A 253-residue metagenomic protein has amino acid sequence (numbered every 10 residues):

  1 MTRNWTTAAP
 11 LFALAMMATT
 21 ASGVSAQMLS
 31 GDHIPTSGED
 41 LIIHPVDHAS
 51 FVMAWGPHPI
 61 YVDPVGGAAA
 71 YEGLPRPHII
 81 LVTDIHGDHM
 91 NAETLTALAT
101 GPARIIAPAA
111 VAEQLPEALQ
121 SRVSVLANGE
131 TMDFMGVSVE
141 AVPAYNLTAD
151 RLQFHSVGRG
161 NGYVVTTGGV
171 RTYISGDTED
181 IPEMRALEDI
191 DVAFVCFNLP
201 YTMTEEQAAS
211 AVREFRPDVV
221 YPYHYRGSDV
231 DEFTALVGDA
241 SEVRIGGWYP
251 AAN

Functional and structural regions predicted by a protein language model:
M1-L11: Bacterial N-terminal signal peptides that target proteins for export
A9-T20: Bacterial N-terminal signal peptides
A21-A26: Sec/Tat signal peptide C-region and signal peptidase I cleavage site
Q27-P75, V125-E188, G246-N253: Core dinuclear metal-dependent hydrolase active-site scaffold
Y61, G66-Q114, D189-F194: Active-site metal-binding motif and surrounding structural segment of the metallo-beta-lactamase
A68-A70, H86-M90, V111-L115, E130-D133 (+5 more regions): Active-site environment of divalent metal-dependent phosphoester hydrolases
A103, I190-V195, L199-P222: Proline-aspartate-enriched helix->loop->beta-strand connector
L119-M135, A209, R213-N253: Binuclear metal-ion centers of metallo-dependent hydrolases, dominated by the metallo-beta-lactamase
